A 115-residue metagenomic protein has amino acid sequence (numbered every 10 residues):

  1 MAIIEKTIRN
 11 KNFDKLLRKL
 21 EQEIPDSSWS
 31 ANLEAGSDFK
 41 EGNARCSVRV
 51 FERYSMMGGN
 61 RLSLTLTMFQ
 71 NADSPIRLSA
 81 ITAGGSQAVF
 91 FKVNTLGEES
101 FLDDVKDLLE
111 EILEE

Functional and structural regions predicted by a protein language model:
M1-S28: Terminal, regulation- and interaction-focused segments at domain boundaries
K6, V48-R49, I76-L78: A broad, low-specificity signal marking well-ordered, structured residues that form hydrophobic/aromatic
N10-F13, R53, N71, A83-G85: Generic structural motif
K11, K15, R61, L96 (+1 more regions): Conserved active-site and cofactor/substrate-binding residues in soluble primary-metabolism enzymes
L17-E21, L66, K106: A generic alpha-helix structural signal
E21-T65, A72: Ser/Thr-rich, low-complexity intrinsically disordered terminal regions
G58-V93: Beta-strand/loop substructures that line and gate deep hydrophobic ligand-binding cavities in soluble
A88-E115: A conserved amphipathic terminal alpha-helix motif
